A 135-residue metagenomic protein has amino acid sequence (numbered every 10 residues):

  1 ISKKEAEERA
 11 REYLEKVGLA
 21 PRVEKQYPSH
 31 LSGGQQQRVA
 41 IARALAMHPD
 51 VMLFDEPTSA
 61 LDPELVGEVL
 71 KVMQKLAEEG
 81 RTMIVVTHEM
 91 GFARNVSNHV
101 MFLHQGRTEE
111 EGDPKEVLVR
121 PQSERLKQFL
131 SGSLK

Functional and structural regions predicted by a protein language model:
K4-R22: Conserved ABC ATPase "signature" region
Y27-L31, Q35: Conserved ABC ATPase signature
H48: Conserved catalytic motifs of ABC-family nucleotide-binding domains
M52-D55: Catalytic Walker B motif of ABC-type/P-loop ATPase nucleotide-binding domains
T87-H88: H-loop/switch region of ABC-family ATPase nucleotide-binding domains
E111-G112: ABC ATPase "signature
